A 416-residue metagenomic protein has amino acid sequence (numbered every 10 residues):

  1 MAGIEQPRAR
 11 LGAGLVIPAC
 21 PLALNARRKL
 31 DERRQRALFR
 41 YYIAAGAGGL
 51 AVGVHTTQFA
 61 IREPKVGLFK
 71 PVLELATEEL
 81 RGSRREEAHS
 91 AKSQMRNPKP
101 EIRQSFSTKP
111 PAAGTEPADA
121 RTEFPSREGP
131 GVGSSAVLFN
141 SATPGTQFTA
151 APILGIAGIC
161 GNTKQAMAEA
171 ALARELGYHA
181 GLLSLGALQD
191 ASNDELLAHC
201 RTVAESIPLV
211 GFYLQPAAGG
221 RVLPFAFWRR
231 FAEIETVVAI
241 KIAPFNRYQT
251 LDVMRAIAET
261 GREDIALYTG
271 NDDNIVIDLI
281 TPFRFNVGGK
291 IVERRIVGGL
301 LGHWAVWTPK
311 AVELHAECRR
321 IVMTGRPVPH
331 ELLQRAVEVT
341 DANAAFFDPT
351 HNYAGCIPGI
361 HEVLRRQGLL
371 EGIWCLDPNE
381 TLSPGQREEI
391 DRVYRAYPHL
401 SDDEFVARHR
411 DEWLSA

Functional and structural regions predicted by a protein language model:
M1, L80-A150: Intrinsic disorder/low-complexity segments
A2-R85, F148-F225, E404-F405: Active-site beta->alpha loop and helix N-cap motifs at the rims of alpha/beta catalytic domains
G3-Q6, I17-P21, A45, H55 (+1 more regions): C-terminal alpha-helical cap/extension of soluble enzyme domains
G12, A47, A51, I156 (+4 more regions): Short glycine/serine/threonine-biased micro-segments
L30-L38, L68, V72, Q165 (+11 more regions): General structural feature for long, well-ordered alpha-helical segments within catalytic domains of soluble enzymes
Y42, A76, L80, I257-A258 (+2 more regions): Hydrophobic, Leu/Ile/Phe/Ala-enriched alpha-helical segments that form helix-helix packing faces
M95, T115, T122, C160 (+2 more regions): A short, hydrophobic/aromatic-rich structural module that often spans a beta strand with its adjoining loop
T202-G211, Q215-C356: Catalytic alpha/beta core domains of metabolic enzymes, predominantly
